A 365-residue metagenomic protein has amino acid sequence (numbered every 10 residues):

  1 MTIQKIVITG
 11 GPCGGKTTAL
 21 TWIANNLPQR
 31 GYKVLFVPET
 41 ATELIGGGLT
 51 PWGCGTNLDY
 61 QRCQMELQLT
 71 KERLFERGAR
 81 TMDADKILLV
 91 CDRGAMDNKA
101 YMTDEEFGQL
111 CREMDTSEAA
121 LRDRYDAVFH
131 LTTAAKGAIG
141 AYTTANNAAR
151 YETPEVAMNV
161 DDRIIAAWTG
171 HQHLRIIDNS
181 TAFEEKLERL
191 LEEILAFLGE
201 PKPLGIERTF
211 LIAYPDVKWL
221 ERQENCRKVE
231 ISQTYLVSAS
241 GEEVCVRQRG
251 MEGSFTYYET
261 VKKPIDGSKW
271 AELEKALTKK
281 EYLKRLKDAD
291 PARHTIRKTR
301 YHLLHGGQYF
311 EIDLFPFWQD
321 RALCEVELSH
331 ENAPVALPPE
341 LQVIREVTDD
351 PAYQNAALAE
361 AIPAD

Functional and structural regions predicted by a protein language model:
P12: The conserved Walker
K16: Conserved lysine of the Walker
A19: Hydrophobic positions on the alpha1 helix immediately C-terminal to the Walker A/P-loop
A24-L67: Conserved substrate/cofactor phosphate-moiety recognition/catalytic segment in nucleotide-dependent phosphotransferases
L49-Q109: Conserved nucleotide-sensing/catalytic segment adjacent to the nucleotide-binding pocket in NTP-handling enzymes
Y101, E105-A166: A glycine- and Lys/Arg-enriched "phosphate-lid" helix/loop adjacent to the NTP-binding pocket of small-molecule kinases
A149, H171-R189: Phosphate-binding beta-loop-alpha motif at adenosine-nucleotide cofactor sites
E184-E185, L191-D365: Phosphate-end processing signature that detects enzymes handling 5′-triphosphorylated RNA and polyphosphate
